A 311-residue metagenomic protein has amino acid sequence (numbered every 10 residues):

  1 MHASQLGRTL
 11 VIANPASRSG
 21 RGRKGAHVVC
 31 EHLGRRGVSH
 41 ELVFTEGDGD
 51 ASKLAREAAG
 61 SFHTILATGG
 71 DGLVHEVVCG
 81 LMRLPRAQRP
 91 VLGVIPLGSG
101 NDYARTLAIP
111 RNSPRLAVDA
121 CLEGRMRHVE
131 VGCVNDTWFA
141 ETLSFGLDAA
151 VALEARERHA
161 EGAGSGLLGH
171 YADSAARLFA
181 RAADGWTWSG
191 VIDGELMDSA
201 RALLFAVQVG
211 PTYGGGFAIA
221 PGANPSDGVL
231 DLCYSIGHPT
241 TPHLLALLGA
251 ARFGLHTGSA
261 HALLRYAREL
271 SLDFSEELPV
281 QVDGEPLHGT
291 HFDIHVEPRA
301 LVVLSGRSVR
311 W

Functional and structural regions predicted by a protein language model:
M1-T68, H75, R310-W311: ATP/NTP phosphate-donor binding region
R23-G25, V78-L81, R105-L107, A218-I219: Short amphipathic alpha-helical segments
R35-R36, T45, M82-L203: Catalytic core of DAGKc-family lipid kinases
S144, D148, A206-A220, P286: Glycine-rich phosphate/pyrophosphate-binding beta-alpha loops
D148-V151, D198-A200, T212-G216, T240-L244: Short acidic/glycine-rich loop or secondary-structure boundary segments that cap or lie
R156-G169, Y213-G215, P221-P242: Gly/Ser/Thr-rich active-site loops/lids in small-molecule metabolic enzymes that frequently grip phosphoryl groups
I192-S199, N224, L230, Y234-W311: ATP/nucleoside-binding phosphotransfer catalytic cores, i.e., glycine-rich phosphate-binding loops
